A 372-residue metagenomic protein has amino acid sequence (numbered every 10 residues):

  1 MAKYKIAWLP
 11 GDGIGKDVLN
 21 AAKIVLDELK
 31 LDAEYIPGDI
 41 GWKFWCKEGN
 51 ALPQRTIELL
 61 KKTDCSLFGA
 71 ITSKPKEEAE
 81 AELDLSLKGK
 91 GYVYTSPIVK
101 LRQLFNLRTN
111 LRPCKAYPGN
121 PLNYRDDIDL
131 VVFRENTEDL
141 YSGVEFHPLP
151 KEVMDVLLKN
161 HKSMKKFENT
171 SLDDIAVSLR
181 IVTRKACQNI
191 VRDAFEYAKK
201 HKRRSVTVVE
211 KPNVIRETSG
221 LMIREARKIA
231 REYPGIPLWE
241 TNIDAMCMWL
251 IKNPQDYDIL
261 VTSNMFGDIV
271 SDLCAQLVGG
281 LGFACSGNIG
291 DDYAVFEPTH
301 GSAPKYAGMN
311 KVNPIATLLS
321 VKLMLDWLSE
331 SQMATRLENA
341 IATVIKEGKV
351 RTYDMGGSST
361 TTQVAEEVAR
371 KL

Functional and structural regions predicted by a protein language model:
A2-I6: Extreme N-terminal starter segment of soluble prokaryotic enzymes
A7-L29, D155-T241: Glycine-rich phosphate/diphosphate-binding loop of Rossmann-like nucleotide-binding domains
D12-G15, D64, F133, A194 (+5 more regions): Buried hydrophobic positions in well-ordered alpha/beta secondary-structure cores of metabolic enzymes
A22, L26, A226, T317-L325 (+1 more regions): Buried hydrophobic packing segments
D32-I57, L250: N-terminal beta-loop-helix "entrance" segment that forms/cooperates in small-molecule cofactor or anionic ligand
A33-E34, H201-E210, Y233-T241, E330-E338 (+1 more regions): Flexible, glycine/charged-enriched surface loops at secondary-structure junctions
C46-S163, V177, M265: N-terminal glycine-rich phosphate/adenylate-binding segment common to multiple enzyme folds
Q54, Y92, C247-K349: Glycine-rich phosphate/nucleotide-binding loop
